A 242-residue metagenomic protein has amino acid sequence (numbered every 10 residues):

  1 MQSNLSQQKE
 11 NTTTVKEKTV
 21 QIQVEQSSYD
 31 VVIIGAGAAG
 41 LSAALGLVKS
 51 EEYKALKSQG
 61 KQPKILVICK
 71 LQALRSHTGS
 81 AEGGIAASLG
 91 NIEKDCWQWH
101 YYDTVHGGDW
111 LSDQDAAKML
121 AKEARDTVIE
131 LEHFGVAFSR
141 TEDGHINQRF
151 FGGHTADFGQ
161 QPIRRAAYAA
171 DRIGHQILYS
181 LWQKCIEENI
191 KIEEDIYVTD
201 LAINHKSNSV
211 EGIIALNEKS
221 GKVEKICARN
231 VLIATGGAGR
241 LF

Functional and structural regions predicted by a protein language model:
S3-T12, K18-Q23, P63-K64, C69-K219 (+2 more regions): Conserved N-terminal/central alpha/beta ligand/cofactor-binding core
T12-T13, A55: Ala/Thr-enriched low-complexity intrinsically disordered regions
V24-Q26, S58, K191, K225: Generic structural signal for beta-strand residues in well-ordered domains
Q26-Y29, S220-N230: Core beta-strand elements of the Rossmann-like FAD/NAD(P) dinucleotide-binding domain in flavoenzyme oxidoreductases
V31-V67: N-terminal Rossmann-like FAD-binding beta1-loop-alpha1 element of flavoenzymes
I33, I214, V231: Mobile, glycine-rich extracellular loop/lid and propeptide segments that shape or gate substrate/ligand access
G37, K225-F242: Catalytic-site beta-strand/loop segments enriched in glycine and acidic/polar residues
G46, H77, V231: Hydrophobic/aromatic ligand-binding patch that stacks against planar heteroaromatic rings of cofactors or nucleotides
